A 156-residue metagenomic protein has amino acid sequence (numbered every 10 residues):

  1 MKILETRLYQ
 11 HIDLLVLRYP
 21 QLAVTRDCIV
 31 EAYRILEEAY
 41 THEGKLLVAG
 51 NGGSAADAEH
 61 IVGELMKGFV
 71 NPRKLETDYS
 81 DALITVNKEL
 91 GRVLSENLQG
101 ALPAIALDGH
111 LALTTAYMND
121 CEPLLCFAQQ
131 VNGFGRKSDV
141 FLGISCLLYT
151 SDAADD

Functional and structural regions predicted by a protein language model:
M1-A23: Generic N-terminal amphipathic, Lys/Arg-enriched alpha-helix
L4, T25-C28, S54: Residue-level recognition of alpha-helical structural elements
P20-D27, M118-N119: Short, surface-exposed alpha-helical recognition segments that flank or form part of ligand/macromolecule-binding
V24-H42: A short, well-structured juxtamembrane/interface segment
Y40-F134: Glycine-rich, small/polar surface segments that engage phosphate groups of diverse ligands
G44-V48, K137-L148: A short, small-residue-rich loop immediately preceding and capping a beta-strand
Y149-D156: Conserved small/polar residues in nucleotide/adenosyl-binding loops
